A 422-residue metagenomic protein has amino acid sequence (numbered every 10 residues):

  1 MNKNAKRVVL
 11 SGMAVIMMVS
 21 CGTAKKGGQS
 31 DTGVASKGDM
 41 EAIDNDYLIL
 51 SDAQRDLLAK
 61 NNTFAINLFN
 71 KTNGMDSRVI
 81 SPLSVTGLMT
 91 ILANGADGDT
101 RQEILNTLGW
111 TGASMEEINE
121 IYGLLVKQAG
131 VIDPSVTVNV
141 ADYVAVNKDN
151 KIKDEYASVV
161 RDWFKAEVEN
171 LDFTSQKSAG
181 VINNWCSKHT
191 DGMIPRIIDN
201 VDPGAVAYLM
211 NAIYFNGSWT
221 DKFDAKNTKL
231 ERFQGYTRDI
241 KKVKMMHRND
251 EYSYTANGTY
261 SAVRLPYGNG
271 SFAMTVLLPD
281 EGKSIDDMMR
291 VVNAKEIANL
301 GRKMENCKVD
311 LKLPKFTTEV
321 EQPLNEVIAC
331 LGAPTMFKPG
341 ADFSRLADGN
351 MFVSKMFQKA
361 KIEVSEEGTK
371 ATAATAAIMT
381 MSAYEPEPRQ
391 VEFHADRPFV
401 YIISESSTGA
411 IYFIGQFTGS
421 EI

Functional and structural regions predicted by a protein language model:
N2-F173: Detector for small/aliphatic-rich hydrophobic stretches
V8-G12, Q29-N45, N350, M356-Q358 (+4 more regions): Non-catalytic interaction/Regulatory regions outside core domains
S30-A35, M75, M115-D280, M304-P386: Non-catalytic, conformational "gating/processing" segments within enzyme and secreted inhibitor domains
N61, S77-R101, R264-P266, P388-I422: Feature captures eukaryotic membrane-trafficking machinery centered on endolysosomal pathways and lysosome-related
T100-I104, K283-D286, V320-Q322, T372 (+1 more regions): Extracytoplasmic/secreted cell-surface and envelope-processing proteins
I104-L108, F223-R232, D287-A294: Short Gly/aromatic-enriched secondary-structure transition segments
K222-A225, L277, D287-V292, A376-A377 (+2 more regions): Composition- and surface-driven signal marking solvent-exposed, interaction-prone regions in large proteins
P279-E305: Internal alpha/beta scaffold segment
